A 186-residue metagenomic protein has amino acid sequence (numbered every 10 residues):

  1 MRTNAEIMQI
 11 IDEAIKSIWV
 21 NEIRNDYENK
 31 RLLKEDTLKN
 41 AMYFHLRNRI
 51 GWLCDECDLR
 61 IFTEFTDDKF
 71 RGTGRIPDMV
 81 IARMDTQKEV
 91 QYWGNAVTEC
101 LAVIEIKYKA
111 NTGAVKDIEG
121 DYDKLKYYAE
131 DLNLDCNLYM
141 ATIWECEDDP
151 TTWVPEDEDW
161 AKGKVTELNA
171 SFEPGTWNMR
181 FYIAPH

Functional and structural regions predicted by a protein language model:
M1-R47: Charged, often low-complexity linker/regulatory segments
I11-D12, K16, I118-L125, E156-V165: Well-ordered, non-membrane alpha-helical segments in soluble/globular domains
S17, K69, R83, A110-T112: Feature marks short, surface-exposed loop/turn motifs that line or immediately flank catalytic pockets and channel
L32-L59, F70-R75: Short, well-structured hydrophobic secondary-structure segments
D55-A96: Active-site metal-binding core of divalent-cation-utilizing nuclease and nuclease-like domains
G74, K88-Q91, N111-K124: Active-site-adjacent loop/helix micro-motif of nuclease/hydrolase catalytic cores
M79-I81, E99-A110, L125: Conserved catalytic cores of phosphodiester-cleaving nucleases, focusing on short active-site segments
E130-H186: Domain-level recognition of nuclease-like catalytic cores that cleave nucleotide substrates
